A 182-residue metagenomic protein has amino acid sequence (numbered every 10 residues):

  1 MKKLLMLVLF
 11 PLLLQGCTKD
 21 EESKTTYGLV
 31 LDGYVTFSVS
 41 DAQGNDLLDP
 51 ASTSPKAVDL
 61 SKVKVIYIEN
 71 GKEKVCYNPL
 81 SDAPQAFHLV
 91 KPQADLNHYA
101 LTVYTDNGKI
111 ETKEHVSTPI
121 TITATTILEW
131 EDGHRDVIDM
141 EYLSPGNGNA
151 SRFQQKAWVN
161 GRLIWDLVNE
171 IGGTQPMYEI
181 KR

Functional and structural regions predicted by a protein language model:
K2-M6, P11-V35: Bacterial Sec-dependent N-terminal signal peptides
M6-G16, D49-P50, K62, D82 (+2 more regions): Generic detector of low-complexity/intrinsically disordered segments and short hydrophobic N-terminal stretches
L7, N45, T53-S54, G146 (+1 more regions): A generic structural micro-environment signature that highlights single residues at secondary-structure boundaries
F10, L14, V35-A42, A100-Y104: Short linear motifs at secondary-structure transitions and domain/linker junctions
D20-L29, S38, N70-R182: Extracytoplasmic cysteine-anchoring/structural motifs
S23, V39-P55: Short amphipathic, basic-aromatic surface patches that mediate peripheral association with negatively charged
Y34, L60-K64, T125: Exposed beta-strand and adjacent loop surfaces of beta-rich binding modules that mediate intermolecular recognition
D49-A83: Extended low-complexity, serine/threonine- and proline-enriched intrinsically disordered segments
